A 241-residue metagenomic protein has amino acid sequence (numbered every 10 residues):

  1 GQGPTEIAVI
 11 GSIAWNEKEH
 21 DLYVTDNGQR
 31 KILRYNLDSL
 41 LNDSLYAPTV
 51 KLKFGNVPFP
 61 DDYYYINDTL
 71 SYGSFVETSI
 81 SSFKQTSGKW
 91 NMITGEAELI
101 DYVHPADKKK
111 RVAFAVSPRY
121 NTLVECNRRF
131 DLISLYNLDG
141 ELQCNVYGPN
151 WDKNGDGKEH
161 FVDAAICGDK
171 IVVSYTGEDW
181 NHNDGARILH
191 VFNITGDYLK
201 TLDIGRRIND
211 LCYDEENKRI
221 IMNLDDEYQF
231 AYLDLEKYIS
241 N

Functional and structural regions predicted by a protein language model:
G1-N241: Eukaryotic scaffold repeat domains enriched in small/polar residues
